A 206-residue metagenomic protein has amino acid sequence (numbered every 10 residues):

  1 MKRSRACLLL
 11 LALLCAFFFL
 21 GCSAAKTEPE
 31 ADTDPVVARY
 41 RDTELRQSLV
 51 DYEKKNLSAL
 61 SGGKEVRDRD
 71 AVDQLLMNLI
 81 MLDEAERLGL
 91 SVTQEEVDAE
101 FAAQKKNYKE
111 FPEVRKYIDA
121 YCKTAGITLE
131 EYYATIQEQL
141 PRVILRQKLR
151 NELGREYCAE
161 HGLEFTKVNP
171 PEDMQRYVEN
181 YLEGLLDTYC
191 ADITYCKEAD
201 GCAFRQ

Functional and structural regions predicted by a protein language model:
M1-R69, F165-Q206: Short, low-structural-confidence N-terminal segments
E28-Y133: N-terminal targeting/tethering segments
K64-S91, I118-Y195: Solvent-exposed, amphipathic alpha-helical "stalk/arm" or coiled-coil-like segments used as scaffolds
